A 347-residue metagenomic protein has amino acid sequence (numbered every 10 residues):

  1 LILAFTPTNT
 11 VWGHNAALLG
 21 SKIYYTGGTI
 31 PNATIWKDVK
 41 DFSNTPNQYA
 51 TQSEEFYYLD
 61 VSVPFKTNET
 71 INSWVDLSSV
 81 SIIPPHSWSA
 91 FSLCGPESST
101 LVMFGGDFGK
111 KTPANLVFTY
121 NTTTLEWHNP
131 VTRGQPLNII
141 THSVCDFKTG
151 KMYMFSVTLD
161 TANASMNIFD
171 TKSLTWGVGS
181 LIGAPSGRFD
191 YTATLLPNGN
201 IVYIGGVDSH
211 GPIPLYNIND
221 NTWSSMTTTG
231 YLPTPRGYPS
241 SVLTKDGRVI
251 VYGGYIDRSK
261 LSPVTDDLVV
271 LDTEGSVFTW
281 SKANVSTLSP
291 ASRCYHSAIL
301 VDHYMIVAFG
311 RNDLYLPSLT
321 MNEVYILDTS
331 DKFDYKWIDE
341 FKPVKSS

Functional and structural regions predicted by a protein language model:
L1-S347: Kelch-like beta-propeller repeat domains
